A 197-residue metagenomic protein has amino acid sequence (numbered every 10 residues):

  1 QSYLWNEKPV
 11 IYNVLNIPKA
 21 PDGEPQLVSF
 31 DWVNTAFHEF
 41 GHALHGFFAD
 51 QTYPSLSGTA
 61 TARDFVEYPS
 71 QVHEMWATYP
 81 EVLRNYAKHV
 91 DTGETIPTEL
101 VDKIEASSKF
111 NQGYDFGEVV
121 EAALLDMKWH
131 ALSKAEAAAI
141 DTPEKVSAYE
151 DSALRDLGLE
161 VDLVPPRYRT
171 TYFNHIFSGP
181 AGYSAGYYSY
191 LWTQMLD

Functional and structural regions predicted by a protein language model:
Q1-D197: Cation-handling catalytic/transport regions enriched in His/Asp/Glu
